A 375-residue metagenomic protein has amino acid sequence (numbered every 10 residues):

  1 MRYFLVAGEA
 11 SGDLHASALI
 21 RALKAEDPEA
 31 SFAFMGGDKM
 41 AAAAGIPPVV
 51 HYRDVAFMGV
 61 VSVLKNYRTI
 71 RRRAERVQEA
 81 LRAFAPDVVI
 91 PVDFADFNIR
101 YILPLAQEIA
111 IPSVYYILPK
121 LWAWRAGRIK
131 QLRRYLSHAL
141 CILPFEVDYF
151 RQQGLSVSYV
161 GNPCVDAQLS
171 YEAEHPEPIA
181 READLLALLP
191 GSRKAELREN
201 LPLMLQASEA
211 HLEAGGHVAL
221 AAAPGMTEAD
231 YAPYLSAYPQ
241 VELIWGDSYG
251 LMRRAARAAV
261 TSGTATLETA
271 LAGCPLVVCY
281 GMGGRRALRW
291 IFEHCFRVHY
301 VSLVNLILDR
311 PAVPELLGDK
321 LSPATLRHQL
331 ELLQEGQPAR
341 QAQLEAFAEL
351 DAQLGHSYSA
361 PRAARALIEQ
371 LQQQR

Functional and structural regions predicted by a protein language model:
M1-R375: Nucleotide-activated sugar donor-binding and catalytic core shared by glycosyltransferases and related lipid-linked
